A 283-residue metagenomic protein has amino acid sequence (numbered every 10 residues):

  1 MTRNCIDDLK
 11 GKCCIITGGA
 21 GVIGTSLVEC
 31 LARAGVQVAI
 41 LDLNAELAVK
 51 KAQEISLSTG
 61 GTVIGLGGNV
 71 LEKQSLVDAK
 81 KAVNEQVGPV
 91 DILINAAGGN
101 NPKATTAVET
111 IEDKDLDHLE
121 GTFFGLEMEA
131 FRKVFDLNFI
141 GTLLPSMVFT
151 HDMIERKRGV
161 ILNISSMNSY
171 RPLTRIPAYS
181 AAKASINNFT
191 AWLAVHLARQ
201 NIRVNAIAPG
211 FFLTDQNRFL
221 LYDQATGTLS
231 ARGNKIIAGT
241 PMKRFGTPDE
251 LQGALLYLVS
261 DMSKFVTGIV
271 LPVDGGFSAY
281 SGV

Functional and structural regions predicted by a protein language model:
T2-D8, R171, L256, T267-V283: Short C-terminal tail/terminal secondary-structure segment of NAD(P)H-dependent dehydrogenase/reductase domains
N4-A39: Canonical Rossmann dinucleotide-binding motif of NAD(H)/NADP(H)-dependent dehydrogenases/reductases, specifically
V77, N100-R132, E155, R175-A178: Conserved mid-core segment of classical short-chain dehydrogenase/reductases
E112-L143, R158, L162, I186 (+1 more regions): Catalytic Tyr-X3-Lys loop
S146, A182: Active-site helix of classical SDR
H151, V195-H196, K264: Alpha-helical segment proximal to the catalytic Tyr-Lys
S166: Residue(s) in the substrate-gating loop at a strand-loop-helix junction that position the organic substrate next
A198, R203, V266-G268: Short, small/polar-rich loop/turn modules that mediate ligand/substrate recognition or access, typified
